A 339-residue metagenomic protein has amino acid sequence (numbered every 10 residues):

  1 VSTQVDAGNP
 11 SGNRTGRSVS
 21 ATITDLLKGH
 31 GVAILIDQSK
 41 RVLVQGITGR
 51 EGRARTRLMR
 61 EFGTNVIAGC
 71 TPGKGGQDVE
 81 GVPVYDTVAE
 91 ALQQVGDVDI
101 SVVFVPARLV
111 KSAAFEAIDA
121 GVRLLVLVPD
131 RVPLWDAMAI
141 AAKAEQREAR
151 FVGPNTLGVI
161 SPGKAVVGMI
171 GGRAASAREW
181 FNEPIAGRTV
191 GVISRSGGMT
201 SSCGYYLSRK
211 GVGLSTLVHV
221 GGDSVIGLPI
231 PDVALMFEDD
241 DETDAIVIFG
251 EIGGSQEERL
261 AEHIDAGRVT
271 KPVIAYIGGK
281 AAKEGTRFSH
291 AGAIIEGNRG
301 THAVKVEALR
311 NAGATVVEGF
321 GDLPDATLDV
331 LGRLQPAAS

Functional and structural regions predicted by a protein language model:
R17, A21-S339: Catalytic-core regions of core metabolic enzymes, especially those transforming organic acids/acyl-group intermediates
